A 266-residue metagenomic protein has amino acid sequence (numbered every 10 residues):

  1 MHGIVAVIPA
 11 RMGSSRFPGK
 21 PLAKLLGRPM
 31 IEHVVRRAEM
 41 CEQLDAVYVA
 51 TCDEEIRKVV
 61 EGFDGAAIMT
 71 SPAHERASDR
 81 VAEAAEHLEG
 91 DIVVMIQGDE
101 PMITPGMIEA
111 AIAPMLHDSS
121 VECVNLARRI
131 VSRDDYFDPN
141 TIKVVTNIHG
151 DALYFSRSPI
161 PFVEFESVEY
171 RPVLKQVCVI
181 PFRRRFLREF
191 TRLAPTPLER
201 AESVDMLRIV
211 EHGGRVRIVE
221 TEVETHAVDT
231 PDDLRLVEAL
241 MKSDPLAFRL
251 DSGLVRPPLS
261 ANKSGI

Functional and structural regions predicted by a protein language model:
G3-T51: N-terminal glycine-rich phosphate-binding loop and ensuing alpha1 helix
Q43, F63-D64, I148: Short, structured coil segments at secondary-structure junctions
L44, G90, D118-V121, G214: Short, high-confidence coil segments that cap the C-terminus of an alpha-helix and link into the following beta-strand
Y48, E54-A113: Short phosphate-binding loop-to-helix
T104-T196: Conserved core of the sugar-phosphate nucleotidyltransferase
E169-L254: Conserved alpha/beta core of the MobA/IspD/sugar-nucleotide pyrophosphorylase nucleotidyltransferase superfamily
R256-G265: Intrinsic disorder/low-complexity segments
